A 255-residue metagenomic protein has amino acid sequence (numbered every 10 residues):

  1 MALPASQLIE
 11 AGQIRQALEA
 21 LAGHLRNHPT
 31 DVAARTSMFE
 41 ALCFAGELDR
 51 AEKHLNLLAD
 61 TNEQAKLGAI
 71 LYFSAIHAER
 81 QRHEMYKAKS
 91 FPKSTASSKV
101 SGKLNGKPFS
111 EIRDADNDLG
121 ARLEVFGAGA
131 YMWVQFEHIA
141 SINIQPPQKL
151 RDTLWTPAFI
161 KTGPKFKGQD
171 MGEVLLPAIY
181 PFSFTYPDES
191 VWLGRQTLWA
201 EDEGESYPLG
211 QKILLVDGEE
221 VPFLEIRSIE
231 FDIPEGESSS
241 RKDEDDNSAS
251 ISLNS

Functional and structural regions predicted by a protein language model:
M1, K87-K107, R241-S255: Intrinsically disordered, low-complexity linkers and terminal tails enriched in Pro/Gly and often acidic or mixed-charge
M1-S90: Alpha-helical protein-protein interaction scaffolds
R35, K149-R151, F159-K167, Y186-D188 (+1 more regions): Glycine-rich loops and low-complexity Gly/Arg-rich segments that provide flexible linkers or classic glycine-based
I76-E84, T95-S98, A200-E205: Short, highly charged low-complexity linear segments
A96-P181: Long, positively charged binding patches that form subdomain-scale interaction surfaces for polyanionic ligands
P108-F109, D118, Y207, L253-S255: Contiguous interface-forming segments/domains that mediate binding rather than catalysis
K167, L209, D217-S255: Long, low-complexity, acidic Ser/Pro- and Gly-enriched intrinsically disordered regions in large eukaryotic
V174-D232: Helix-rich interaction surfaces within compact, conserved domain-sized segments that mediate assembly or partner
